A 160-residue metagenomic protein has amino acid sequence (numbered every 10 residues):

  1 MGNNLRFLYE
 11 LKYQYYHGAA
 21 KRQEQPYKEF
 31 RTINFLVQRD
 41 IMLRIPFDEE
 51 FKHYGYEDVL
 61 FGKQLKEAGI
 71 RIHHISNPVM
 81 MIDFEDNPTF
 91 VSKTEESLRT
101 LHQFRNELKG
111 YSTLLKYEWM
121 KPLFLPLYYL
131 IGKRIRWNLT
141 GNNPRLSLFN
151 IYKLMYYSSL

Functional and structural regions predicted by a protein language model:
M1-F7: Conserved donor NDP-sugar-binding/catalytic core segment of glycosyltransferases
H17-V37, H53: A recurrent flexible, glycine/aromatic-enriched loop bordering the glycosyltransferase active site that acts as
D40-L43: Short, well-ordered alpha-helical scaffold segment located in the soluble/lumenal catalytic or ligand-binding core
H53-F61: Acidic donor-binding loop at a coil-to-helix junction in glycosyltransferase catalytic cores that engages
F61-G62, F90: Short, hydrophobic alpha-helical packing/hinge segments within bilobed ligand-binding/sensory domains
A68-K93, S97-R105: Active-site donor/metal-binding and catalytic loop motifs of nucleotide-sugar-dependent glycosylation enzymes
E96, K109-L160: Non-catalytic, C-terminal membrane-associated alpha-helical segments of glycosyltransferases
